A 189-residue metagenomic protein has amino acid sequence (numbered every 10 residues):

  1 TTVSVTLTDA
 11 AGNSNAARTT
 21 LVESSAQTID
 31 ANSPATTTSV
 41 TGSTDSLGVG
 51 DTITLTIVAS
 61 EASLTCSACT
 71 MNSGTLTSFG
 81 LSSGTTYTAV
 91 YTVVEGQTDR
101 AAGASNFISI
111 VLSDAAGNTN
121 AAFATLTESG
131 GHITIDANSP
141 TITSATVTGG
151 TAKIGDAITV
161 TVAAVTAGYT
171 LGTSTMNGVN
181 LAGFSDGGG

Functional and structural regions predicted by a protein language model:
T1, L7, Q27, P34 (+8 more regions): Extracellular/surface recognition and adhesion modules
T1-T2, E95-N106: Short glycine/proline/serine/threonine-rich loop/turn segments at secondary-structure transition edges
V3, I53-F79, I158-F184: Short, surface-exposed alpha-helix to beta-strand junction/turn motifs within ectodomains of secreted and cell-envelope
T8-A17, L112-A122: Short, solvent-exposed loop/turn segments at the edges of extracellular beta-sandwich modules
N15, S46-V49, E61-A68, T98-A101 (+3 more regions): A short beta-turn/strand-edge loop motif at beta-sheet boundaries
T19-T37, A124-I142: Flexible, low-complexity linkers/stalks enriched in Thr/Pro that connect modular domains
N32-G48, S139-K153: Short, solvent-exposed loop/edge segments of extracellular or virion-exposed proteins
S82-T98, G187-G189: Aromatic sugar-binding surface patches on proteins that engage polysaccharides or sugar-phosphate polymers
